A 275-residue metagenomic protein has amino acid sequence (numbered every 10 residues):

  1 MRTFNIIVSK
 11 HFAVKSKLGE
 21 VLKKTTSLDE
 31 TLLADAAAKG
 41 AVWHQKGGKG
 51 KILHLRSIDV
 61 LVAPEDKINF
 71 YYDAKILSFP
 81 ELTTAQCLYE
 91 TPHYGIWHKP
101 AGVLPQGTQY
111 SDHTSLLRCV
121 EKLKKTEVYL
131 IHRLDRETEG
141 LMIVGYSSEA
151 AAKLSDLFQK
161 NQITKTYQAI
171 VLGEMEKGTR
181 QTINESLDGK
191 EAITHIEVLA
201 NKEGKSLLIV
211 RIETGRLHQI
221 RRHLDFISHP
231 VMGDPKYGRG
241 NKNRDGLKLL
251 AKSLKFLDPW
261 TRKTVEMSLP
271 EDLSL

Functional and structural regions predicted by a protein language model:
M1-L275: RNA pseudouridine synthases
